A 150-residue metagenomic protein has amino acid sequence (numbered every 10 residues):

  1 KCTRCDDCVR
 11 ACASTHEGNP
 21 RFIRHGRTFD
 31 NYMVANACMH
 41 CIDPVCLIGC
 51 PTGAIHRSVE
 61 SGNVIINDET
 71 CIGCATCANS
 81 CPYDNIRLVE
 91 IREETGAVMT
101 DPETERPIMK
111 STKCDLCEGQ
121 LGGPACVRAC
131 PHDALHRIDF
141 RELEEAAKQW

Functional and structural regions predicted by a protein language model:
K1, N67-D68: Conserved short loop/turn motifs at secondary-structure junctions
K1-G18: Core alpha-helical transmembrane segments of integral membrane proteins
G18, D30-I48, T52-A54, S61 (+1 more regions): Flanking helices and flexible, charged tails adjoining ferredoxin-like Fe-S electron-transfer domains in multi-subunit
R21-I23: Flexible, glycine/charged-enriched surface loops at secondary-structure junctions
H25-T28: RNA-recognition motif
